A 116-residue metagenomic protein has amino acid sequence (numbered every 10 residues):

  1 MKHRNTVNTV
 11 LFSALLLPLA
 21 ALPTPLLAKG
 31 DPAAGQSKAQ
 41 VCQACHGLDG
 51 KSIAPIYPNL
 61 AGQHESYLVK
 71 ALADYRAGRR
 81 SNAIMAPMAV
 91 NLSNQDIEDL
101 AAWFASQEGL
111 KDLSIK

Functional and structural regions predicted by a protein language model:
K2-A14: Bacterial N-terminal signal peptides that target proteins for export
L11, L16-P18, K51: Residue-level detector of alpha-helical transmembrane segments in integral membrane proteins
P18-A39, I53-I56, V69, E108-G109 (+1 more regions): Electrostatic cytochrome c docking/interface patches
P32, Q36, G50-R80, A86-N91: Gly/Gly-Pro-rich "capping" loops immediately C-terminal to redox-active cysteine motifs in periplasmic/lumenal
G35, Q40-L48, L100: The canonical Cys-X-X-Cys-His
V41, D74, W103-S106: Residues within well-ordered alpha-helical secondary structure of globular protein domains
C45-S52, A105-G109: Detector for the c-type heme attachment site
R80, V90-I115: C-terminal capping alpha-helices of c-type cytochrome domains
